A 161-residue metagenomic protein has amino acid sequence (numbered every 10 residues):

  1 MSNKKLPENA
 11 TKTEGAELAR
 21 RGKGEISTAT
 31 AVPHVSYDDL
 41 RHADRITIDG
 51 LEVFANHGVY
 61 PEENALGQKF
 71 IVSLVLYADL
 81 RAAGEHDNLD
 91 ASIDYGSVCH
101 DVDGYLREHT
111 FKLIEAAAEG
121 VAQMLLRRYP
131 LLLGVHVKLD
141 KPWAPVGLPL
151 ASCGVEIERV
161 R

Functional and structural regions predicted by a protein language model:
S2-R161: N-terminal, polar/charged subdomain of small-to-medium soluble alpha/beta proteins
